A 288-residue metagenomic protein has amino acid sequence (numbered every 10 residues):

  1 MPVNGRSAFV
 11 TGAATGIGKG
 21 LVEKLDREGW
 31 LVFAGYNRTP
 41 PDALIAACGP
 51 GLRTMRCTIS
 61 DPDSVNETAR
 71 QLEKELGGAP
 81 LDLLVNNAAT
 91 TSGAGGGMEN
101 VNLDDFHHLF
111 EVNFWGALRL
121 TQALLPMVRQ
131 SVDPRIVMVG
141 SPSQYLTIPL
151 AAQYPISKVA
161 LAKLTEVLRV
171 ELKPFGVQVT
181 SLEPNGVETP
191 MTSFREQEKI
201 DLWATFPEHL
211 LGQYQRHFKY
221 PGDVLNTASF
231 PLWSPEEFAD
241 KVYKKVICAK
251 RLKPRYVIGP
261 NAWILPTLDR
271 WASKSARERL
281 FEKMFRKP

Functional and structural regions predicted by a protein language model:
A14-T15: Conserved glycine-rich cofactor-binding loop
E28-A43: Conserved glycine-rich Rossmann-like NAD(P)H-binding loop of the short-chain dehydrogenase/reductase
C57-R70, L103: The beta1-alpha1 cofactor-binding region of Rossmann-like NAD(H)/NADP(H)-dependent oxidoreductases
N87-G93: Conserved NAD(P)H cofactor-binding loop of Rossmann-fold oxidoreductase domains
G95-M98, N102-H107: Substrate-binding pocket helix/loop in short-chain dehydrogenase/reductase
T121, S157-A160: Active-site helix of classical SDR
P174-L252: SDR active-site lid
